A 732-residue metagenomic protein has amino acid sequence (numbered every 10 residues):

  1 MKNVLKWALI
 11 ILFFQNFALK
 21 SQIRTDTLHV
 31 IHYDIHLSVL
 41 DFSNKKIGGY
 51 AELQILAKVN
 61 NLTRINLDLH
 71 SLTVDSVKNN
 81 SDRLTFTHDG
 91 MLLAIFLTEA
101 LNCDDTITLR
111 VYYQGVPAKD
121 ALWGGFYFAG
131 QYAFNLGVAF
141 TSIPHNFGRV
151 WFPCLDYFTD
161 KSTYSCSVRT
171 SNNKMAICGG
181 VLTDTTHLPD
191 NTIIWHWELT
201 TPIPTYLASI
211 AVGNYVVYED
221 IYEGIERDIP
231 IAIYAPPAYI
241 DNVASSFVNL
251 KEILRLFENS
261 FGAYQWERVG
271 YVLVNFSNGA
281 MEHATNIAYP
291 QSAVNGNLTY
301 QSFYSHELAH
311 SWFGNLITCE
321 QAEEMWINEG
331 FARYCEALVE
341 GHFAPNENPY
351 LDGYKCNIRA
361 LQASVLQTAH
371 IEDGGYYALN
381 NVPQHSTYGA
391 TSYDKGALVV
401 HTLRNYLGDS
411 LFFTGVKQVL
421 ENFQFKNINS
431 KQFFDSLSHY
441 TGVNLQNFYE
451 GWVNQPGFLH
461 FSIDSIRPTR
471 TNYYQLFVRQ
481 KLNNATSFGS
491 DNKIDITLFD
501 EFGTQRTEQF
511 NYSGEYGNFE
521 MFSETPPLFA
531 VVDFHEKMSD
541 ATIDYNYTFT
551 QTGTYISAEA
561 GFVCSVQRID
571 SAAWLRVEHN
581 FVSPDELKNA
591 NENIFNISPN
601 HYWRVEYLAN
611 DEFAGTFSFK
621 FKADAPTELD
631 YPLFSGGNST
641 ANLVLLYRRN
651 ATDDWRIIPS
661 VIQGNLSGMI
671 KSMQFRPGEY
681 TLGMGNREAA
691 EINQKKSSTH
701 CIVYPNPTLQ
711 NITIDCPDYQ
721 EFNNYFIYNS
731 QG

Functional and structural regions predicted by a protein language model:
M1, W7, Q15, K20 (+1 more regions): C-terminal outer-membrane/trafficking sorting elements
K20, A51, W197, P230-V478 (+2 more regions): Hydrophobic alpha-helical and helix-loop surface patches within well-folded domains that function as non-catalytic
S21-Y264, N405-L407, F423, L459 (+2 more regions): Acidic/His-enriched low-complexity segments
Y50-S71, L155-D156, Y164-S171, K431 (+2 more regions): Surface-exposed beta-strand/loop patches in extracellular or lumenal glycoproteins
L62-R83, K174, T497-E501, E524 (+2 more regions): Solvent-exposed beta-hairpin/edge-strand motifs
D184, E524-G553, G637-N642, R648-T699: Proteolytic cleavage junctions
A309, F423-N593, G615-F619, A623 (+2 more regions): Non-catalytic accessory/interaction domains
L587-V644, R649-N650, T708: Proteolytic processing hotspots in large secreted/extracellular or virion-associated proteins and select intracellular
